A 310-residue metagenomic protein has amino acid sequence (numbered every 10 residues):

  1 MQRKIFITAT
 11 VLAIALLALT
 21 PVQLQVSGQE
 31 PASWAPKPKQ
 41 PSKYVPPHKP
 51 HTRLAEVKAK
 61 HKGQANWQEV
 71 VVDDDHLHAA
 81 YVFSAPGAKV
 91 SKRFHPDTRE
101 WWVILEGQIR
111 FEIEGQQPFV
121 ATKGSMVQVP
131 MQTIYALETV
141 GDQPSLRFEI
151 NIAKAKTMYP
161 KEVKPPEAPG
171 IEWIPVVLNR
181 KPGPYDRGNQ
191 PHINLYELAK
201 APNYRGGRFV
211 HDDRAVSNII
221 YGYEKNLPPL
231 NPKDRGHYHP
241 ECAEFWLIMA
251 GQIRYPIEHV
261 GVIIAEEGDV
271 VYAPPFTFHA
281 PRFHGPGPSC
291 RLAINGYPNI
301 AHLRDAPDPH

Functional and structural regions predicted by a protein language model:
M1-V11: Bacterial N-terminal signal peptides that target proteins for export
A9-P21: Bacterial N-terminal signal peptides
L24-Y81, K89-K92, T157-P229, R235 (+1 more regions): A short, N-terminal "cap"/entry segment at the start of jelly-roll beta-barrel domains of the cupin/DSBH fold
E69-V71, Y81, V90-P96, I113 (+7 more regions): Short histidine-centered beta-strand/loop micro-motifs that create catalytic or ligand/metal-coordination sites
A80, E100, Q117, S125 (+4 more regions): Short, conserved secondary-structure segments in the cores of folded domains
F83-A85, H95-F111, G222, Y238-R254: Short, conserved beta-strand element in jelly-roll/cupin
G115-M131, H259-P275: Short acidic-glycine-tyrosine-enriched beta hairpin
M131-M158, P275-A301: Ligand-binding loop in jelly-roll beta-barrel domains
